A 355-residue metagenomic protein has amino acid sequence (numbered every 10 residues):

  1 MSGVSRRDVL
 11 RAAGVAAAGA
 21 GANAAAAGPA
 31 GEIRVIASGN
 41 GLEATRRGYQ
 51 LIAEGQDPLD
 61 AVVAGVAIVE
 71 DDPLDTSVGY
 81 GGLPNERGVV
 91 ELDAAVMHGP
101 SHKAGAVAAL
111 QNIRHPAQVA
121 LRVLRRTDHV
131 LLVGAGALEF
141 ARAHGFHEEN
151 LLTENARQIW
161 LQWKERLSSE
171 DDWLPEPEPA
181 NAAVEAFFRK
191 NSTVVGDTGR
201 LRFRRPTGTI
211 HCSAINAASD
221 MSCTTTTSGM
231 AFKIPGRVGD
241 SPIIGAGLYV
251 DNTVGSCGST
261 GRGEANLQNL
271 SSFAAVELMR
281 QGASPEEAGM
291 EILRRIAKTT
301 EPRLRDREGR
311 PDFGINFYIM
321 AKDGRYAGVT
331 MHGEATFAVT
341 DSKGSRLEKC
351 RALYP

Functional and structural regions predicted by a protein language model:
M1-A17: N-terminal secretory signal peptides and thylakoid transit peptides that target proteins across membranes
A20-A30: Bacterial Sec-dependent signal peptides at the C-terminal "C-region" and cleavage site
G28-E334, R346-P355: Proteins synthesized as precursors that undergo proteolytic processing into mature forms
A338-T340: Broad, structure-driven detector of short, well-ordered beta-strand segments within folded domains
